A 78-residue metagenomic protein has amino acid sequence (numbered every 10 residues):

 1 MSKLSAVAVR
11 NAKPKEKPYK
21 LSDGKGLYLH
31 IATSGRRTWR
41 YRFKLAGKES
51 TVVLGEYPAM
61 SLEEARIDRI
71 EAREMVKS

Functional and structural regions predicted by a protein language model:
M1-S78: Basic/aromatic DNA-contact patch characteristic of tyrosine site-specific recombinases
